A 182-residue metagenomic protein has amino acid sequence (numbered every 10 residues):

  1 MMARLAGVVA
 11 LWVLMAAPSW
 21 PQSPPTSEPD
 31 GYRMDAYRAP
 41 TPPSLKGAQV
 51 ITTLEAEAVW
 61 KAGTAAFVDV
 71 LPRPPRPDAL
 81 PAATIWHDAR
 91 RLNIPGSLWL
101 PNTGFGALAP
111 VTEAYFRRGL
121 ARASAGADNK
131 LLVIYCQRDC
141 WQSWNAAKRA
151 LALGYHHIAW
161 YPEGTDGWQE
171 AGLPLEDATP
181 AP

Functional and structural regions predicted by a protein language model:
M1-L5: Positively charged n-region of N-terminal signal peptides that target proteins for export
A6-A17: Bacterial N-terminal signal peptides
S19-L54, V59-A62, P77-V133, R138-P182: Rhodanese-like catalytic fold shared by cysteine-dependent sulfurtransferases and DSP/PTP-type phosphatases
A56, A66-L71: Short hydrophobic beta-strand that contains or immediately precedes a catalytic carboxylate
P74: Glycine-rich nucleotide phosphate-binding loop and flanking beta-alpha elements of Rossmann-like dinucleotide-binding
